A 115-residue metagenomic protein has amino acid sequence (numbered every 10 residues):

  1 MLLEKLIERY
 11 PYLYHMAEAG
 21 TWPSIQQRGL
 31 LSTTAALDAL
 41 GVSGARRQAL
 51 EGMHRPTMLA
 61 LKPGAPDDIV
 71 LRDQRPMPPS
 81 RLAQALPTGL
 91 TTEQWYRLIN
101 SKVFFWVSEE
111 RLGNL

Functional and structural regions predicted by a protein language model:
M1-L115: NAD-dependent ADP-ribosyltransferases
